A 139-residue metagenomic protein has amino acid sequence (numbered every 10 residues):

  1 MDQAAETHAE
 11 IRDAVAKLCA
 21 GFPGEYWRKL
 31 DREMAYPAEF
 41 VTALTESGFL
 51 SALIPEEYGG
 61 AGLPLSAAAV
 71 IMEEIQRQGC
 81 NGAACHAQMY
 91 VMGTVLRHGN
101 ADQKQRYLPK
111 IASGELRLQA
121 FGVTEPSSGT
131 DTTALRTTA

Functional and structural regions predicted by a protein language model:
M1-I11: Intrinsic disorder at enzyme termini
G24-A139: Glycine-rich flavin
